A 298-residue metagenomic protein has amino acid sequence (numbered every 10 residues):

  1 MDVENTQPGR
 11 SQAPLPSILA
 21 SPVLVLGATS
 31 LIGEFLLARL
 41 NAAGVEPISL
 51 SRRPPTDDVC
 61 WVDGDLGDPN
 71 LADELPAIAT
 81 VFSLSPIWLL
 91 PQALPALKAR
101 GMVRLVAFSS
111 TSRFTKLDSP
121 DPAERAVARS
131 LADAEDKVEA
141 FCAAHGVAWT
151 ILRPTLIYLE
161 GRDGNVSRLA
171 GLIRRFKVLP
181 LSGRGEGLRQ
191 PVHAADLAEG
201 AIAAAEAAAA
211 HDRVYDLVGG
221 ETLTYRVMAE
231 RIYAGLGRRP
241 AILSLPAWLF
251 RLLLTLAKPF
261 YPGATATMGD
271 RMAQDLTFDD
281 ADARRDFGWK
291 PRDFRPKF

Functional and structural regions predicted by a protein language model:
V23-N41: N-terminal Rossmann NAD(P)H-binding glycine-rich loop of SDR-like oxidoreductase domains
S49-P54: N-terminal Rossmann-fold cofactor-binding loop
P55-M102, A107, T111-D121: NAD(P)H-binding glycine-rich loop region in Rossmannoid oxidoreductase-like domains and their noncatalytic homologs
R125-T150: Active-site Tyr-X1-5-Lys
T150-R168: Flexible, glycine-rich beta-alpha linker
D163-R168, S182-A205, D212-R213: Substrate-positioning beta->alpha
A170-S182: A short C-terminal helix-loop "cap" of Rossmann-like NAD(P)-dependent dehydrogenase/epimerase domains
A204-A264, D280, D286-F298: Mid/C-terminal beta-alpha module of Rossmann-like enzyme folds, strongest in SDR-family dehydrogenases/epimerases
